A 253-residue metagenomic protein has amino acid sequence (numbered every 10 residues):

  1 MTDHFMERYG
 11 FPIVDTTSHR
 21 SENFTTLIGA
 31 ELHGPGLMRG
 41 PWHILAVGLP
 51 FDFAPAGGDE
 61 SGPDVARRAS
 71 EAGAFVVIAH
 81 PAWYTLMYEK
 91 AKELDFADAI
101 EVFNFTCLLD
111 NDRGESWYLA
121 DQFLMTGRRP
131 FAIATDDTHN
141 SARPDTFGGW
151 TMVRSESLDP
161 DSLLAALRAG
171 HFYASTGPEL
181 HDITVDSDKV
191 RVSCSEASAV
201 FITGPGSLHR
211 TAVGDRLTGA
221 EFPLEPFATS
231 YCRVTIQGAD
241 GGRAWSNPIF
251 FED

Functional and structural regions predicted by a protein language model:
M1-F75, A79, T85-F96, E101-A120 (+5 more regions): A metal-dependent hydrolase metal-coordination microenvironment
H43, A120-Q122, F222, R233: Ligand-binding grooves and catalytic loops that recognize ribose/phosphate and carbohydrate rings, and esterified lipid
A69, F123-L124, L167: Hydrophobic, Leu/Ile/Phe/Ala-enriched alpha-helical segments that form helix-helix packing faces
W83-L86, T218-A220: Short acidic loop-to-helix transition motifs that present clustered carboxylates
A91-D95, M125, P226: Structural motif
Y118-R129: Glycoside hydrolase catalytic-domain groove-lining segments
G127-F131, T138-D253: C-terminal functional module detector
